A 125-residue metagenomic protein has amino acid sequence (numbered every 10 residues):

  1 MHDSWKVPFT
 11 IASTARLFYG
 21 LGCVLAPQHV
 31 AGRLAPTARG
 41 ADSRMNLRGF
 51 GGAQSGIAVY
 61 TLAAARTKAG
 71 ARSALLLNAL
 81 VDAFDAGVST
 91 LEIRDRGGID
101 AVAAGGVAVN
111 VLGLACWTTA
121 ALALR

Functional and structural regions predicted by a protein language model:
M1-R125: Short amphipathic, positively biased membrane-proximal segments that drive organelle/inner-membrane targeting
